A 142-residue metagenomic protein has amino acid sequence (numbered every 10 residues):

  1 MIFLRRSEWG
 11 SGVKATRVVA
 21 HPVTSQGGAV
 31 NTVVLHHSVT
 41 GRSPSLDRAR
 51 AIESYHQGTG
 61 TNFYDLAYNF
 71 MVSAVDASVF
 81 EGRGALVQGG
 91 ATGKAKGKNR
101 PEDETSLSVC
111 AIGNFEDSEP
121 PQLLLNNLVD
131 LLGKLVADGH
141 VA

Functional and structural regions predicted by a protein language model:
M1-G28, T32-A142: Active-site-adjacent loop/helix surface patches within enzyme catalytic domains that shape the substrate-binding cleft
